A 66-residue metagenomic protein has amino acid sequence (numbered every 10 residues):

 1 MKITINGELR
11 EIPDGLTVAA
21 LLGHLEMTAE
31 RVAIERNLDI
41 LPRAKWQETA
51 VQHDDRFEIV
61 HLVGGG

Functional and structural regions predicted by a protein language model:
M1-N6: Eukaryote-biased recognition of intrinsically disordered, low-complexity regulatory segments
L16-E26: Short amphipathic, charge-patterned alpha-helical segments
L41-W46: Short alpha-helix capping/helix-loop boundary micro-motifs
